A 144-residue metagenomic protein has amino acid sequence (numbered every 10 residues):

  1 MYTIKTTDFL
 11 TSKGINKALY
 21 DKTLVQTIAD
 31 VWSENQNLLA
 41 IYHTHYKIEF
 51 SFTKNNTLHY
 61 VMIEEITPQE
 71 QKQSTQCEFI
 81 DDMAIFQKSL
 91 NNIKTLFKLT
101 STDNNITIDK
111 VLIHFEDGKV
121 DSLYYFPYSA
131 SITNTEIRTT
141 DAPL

Functional and structural regions predicted by a protein language model:
M1-D109, K119-L144: Short helix/turn-capping signatures at newly exposed starts of structured segments
